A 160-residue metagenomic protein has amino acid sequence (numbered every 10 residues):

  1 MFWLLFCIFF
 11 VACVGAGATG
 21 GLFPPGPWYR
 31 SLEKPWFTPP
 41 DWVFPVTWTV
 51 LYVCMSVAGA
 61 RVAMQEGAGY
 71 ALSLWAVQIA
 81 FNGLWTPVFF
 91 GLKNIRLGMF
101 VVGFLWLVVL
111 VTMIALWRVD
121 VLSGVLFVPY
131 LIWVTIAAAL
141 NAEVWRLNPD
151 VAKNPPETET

Functional and structural regions predicted by a protein language model:
M1-L22: N-terminal signal-anchor transmembrane alpha helix
F10-G17, E66-V77: Structural signature of hydrophobic alpha-helical transmembrane segments
L22-W36: Membrane-interface helix-loop junction between the first two transmembrane segments
W28-Y29, L84-L92: C-terminal ends of transmembrane helices
P35-V46: Short aromatic-rich membrane-water interface segments that cap or initiate transmembrane helices in multi-pass membrane
T47-G59, Q78-F81, F104-V108: Core segments of transmembrane alpha-helices that mediate helix-helix packing or line hydrophobic substrate/ligand
F89-I95, L110-V125: Membrane-helix boundary connector in multi-pass membrane proteins
V119-T160: Terminal transmembrane helical module of multi-pass membrane proteins
